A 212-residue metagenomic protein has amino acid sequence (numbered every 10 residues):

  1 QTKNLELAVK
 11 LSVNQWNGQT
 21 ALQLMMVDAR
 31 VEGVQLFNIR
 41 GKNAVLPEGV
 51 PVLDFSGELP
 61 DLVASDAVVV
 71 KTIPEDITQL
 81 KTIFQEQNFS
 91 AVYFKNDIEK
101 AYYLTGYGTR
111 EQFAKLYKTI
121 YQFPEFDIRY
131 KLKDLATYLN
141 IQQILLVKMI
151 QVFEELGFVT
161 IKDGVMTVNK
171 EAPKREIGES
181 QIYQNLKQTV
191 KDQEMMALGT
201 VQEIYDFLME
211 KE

Functional and structural regions predicted by a protein language model:
Q1-T78, T82-N88, F94-K95, E99-E212: Acidic, two-metal ion nucleic-acid-processing modules in DNA metabolism proteins
